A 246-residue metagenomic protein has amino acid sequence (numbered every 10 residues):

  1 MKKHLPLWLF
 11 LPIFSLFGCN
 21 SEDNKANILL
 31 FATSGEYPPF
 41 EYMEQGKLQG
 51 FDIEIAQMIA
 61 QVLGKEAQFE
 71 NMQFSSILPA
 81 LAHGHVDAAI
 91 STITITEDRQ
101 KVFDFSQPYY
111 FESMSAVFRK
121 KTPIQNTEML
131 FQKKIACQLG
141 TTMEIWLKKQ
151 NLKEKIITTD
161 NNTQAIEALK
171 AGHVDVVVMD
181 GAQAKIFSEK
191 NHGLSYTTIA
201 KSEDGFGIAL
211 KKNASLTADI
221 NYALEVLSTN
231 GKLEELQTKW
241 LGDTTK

Functional and structural regions predicted by a protein language model:
L16-G18: C-terminal motif of bacterial Sec signal peptides marking the signal peptidase cleavage site
N20, I53-V62, K121-I124, E128-K134 (+2 more regions): Extended ligand-binding regions for polar small-molecule ligands
N24-T92: Extracytoplasmic small-molecule ligand-binding "clamshell" domains of the periplasmic binding protein/Venus flytrap
K25, T142-D160, H192-A200, L224-K246: Ligand-binding clefts/hinges and TM-proximal coupling segments of bilobed small-molecule sensing domains
T33-G35, Y110-F118, G181, K185-E225 (+1 more regions): Periplasmic-binding protein-like
I53, F69-P79, L139-T142, I157-E167: Short helix-initiation/N-cap motifs at beta->coil->alpha
K65, I93-T94, Q107-K155: A conserved helix-loop-strand patch within extracytoplasmic ligand-binding domains of the periplasmic binding
P79, S91-K101, K149, K170-S202: A ligand-binding cleft/hinge motif common to bilobed small-molecule-binding domains
